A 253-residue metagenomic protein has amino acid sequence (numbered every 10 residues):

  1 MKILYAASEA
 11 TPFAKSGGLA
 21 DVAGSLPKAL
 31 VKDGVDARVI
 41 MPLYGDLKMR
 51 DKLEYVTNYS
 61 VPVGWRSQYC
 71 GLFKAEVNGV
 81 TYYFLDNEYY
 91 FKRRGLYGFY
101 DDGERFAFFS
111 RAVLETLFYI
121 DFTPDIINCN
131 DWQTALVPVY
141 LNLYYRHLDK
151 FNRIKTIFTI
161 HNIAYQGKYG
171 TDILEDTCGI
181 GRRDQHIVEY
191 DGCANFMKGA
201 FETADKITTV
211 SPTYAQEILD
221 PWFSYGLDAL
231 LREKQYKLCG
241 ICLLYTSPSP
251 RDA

Functional and structural regions predicted by a protein language model:
M1-K74, S211, A215: N-terminal subdomain of nucleotide-sugar transferases
L4, R38-I40, Y83-L85, I157-F158 (+2 more regions): Hydrophobic/aromatic beta-strand patches that form the interior of the parallel beta-sheet core in alpha/beta enzyme
L19-V22, L47, L53-T57, Y100 (+3 more regions): Short secondary-structure boundary/capping segments
V77-W132, D176-N195, G199: Conserved nucleotide-sugar donor-binding subdomain of glycosyltransferases
V113-I126, A135-I157, K198, K206: Glycosyltransferases and closely related glycan-assembly transferases that use nucleotide-activated donors
K150-F151, K155-I157, G179-I207, Y214 (+1 more regions): Membrane-proximal helix-turn-helix segments that form the acceptor-binding/catalytic region of lipid-linked
Y245-A253: Single conserved hydrophobic/aromatic residue that forms the stacking wall/gate of nucleotide- or nucleobase-binding
